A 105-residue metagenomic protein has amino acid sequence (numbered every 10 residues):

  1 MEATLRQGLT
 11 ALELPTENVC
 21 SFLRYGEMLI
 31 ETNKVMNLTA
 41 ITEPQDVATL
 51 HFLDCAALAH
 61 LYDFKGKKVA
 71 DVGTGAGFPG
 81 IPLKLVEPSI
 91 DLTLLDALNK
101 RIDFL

Functional and structural regions predicted by a protein language model:
M1-G66: Class I SAM-dependent transferase core
A56-F104: Conserved SAM/SAH cofactor-binding pocket of Class I
